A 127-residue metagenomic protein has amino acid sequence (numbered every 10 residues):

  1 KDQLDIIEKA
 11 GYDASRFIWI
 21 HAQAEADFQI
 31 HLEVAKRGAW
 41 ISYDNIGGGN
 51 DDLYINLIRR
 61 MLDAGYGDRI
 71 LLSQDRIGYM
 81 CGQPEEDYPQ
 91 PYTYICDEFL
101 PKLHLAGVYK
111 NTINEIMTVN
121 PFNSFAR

Functional and structural regions predicted by a protein language model:
K1, Q23-D27, G48-D51, Y79-M80 (+1 more regions): Short, small-residue-enriched loops and turns at beta-alpha junctions that line or gate enzyme active sites
K1-A26: Divalent metal-binding pocket/active-site signature
Q3-I6, I30, Y54-M61, I95 (+1 more regions): A general structural detector for well-ordered alpha-helical segments in enzyme core domains, enriched
E8-R16, E33-S42, Y66-D68: Glycine-enriched alpha-helix->loop->beta-strand junction motifs that scaffold or abut catalytic
I20-E25, Y43-R59: Active-site glycine- and acidic-residue-rich loops that bind and position anionic ligands or nucleotide-like cofactors
D27-A35, P121-R127: Short amphipathic alpha-helical segments at helix boundaries and their inter-helical linkers
Y43-I46, Y66-P89, I113-I116: Short acidic/histidine-rich active-site segments
T93-R127: Mid-to-C-terminal alpha-helical segments outside catalytic/metal-binding sites
